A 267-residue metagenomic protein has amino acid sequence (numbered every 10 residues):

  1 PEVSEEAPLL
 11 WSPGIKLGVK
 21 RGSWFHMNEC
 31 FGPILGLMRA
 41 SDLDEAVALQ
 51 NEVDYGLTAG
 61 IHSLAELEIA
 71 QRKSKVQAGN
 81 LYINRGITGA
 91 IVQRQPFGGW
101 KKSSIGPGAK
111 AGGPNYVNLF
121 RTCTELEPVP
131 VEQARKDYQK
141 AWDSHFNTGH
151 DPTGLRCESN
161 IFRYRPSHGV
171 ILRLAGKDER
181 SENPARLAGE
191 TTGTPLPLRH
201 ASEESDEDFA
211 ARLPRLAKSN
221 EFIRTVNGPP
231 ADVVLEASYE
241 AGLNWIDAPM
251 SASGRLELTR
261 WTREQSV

Functional and structural regions predicted by a protein language model:
V3, L10-V267: Conserved C-terminal structural/oligomerization subdomain of aldehyde/semialdehyde dehydrogenase
